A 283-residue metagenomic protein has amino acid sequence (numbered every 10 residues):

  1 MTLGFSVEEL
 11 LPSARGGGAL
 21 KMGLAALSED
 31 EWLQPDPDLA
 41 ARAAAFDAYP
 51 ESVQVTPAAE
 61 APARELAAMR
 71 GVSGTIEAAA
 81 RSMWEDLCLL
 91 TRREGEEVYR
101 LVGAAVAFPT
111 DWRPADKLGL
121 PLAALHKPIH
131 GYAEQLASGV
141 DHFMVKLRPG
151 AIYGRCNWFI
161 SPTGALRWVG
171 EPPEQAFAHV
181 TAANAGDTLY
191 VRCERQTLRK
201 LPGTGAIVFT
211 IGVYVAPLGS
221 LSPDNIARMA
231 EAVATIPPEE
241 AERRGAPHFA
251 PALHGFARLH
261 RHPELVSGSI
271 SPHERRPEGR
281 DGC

Functional and structural regions predicted by a protein language model:
M1-H262, I270: Extended, well-ordered protein cores
S267-C283: A cross-taxon signal for low-complexity, glycine/charged-rich
